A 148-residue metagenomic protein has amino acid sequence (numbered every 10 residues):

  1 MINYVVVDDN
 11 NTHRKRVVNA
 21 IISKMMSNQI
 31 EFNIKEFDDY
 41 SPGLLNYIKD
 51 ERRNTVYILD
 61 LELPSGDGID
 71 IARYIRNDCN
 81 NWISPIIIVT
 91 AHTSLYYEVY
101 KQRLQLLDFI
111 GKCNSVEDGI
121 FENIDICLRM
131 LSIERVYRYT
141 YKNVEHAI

Functional and structural regions predicted by a protein language model:
I2-I21: Conserved acidic segment of CheY-like receiver
V18, K35-T55: Acidic, metal-coordinating helix/loop segments flanking the phosphotransfer/catalytic sites of two-component signaling
Y57, W82-Y96: A short, hydrophobic beta-strand element within the central beta-sheet of small alpha/beta folds
L59-L61: Active-site residues of response regulator receiver
P64: The feature encodes the CheY-like receiver
D67-D70: Acidic catalytic/metal-coordinating carboxylates
I87-H92, Y100-E122: Output/docking surface of receiver
E122-I148: Conserved binding/recognition cores within well-folded domains
